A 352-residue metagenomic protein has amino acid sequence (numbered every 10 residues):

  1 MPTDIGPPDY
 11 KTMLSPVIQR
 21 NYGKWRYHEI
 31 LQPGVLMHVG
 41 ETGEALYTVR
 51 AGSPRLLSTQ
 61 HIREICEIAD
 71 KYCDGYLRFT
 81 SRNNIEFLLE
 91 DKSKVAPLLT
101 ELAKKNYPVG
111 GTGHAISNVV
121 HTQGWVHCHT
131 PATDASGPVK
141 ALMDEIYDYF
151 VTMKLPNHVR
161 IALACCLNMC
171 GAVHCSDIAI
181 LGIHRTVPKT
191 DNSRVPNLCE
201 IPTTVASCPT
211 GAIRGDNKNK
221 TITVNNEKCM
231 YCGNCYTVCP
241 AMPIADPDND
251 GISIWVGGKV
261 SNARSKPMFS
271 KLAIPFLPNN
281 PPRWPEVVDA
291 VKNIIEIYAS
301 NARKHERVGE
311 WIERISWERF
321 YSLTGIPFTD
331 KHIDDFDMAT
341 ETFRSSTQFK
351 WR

Functional and structural regions predicted by a protein language model:
P8-P16, N21-L57, V120-G124, S270-F276: Short glycine-/aliphatic-rich beta-strand segments at the starts of folded cytosolic domains
Q19-Y22, Y47-C199, S207, K228 (+1 more regions): Small-residue-enriched alpha-helical segments and adjacent helix-cap loops that form tight helix-helix packing
D74-S81, T112-G113, T152-H158, G215 (+2 more regions): Flexible, glycine/charged-enriched surface loops at secondary-structure junctions
L89, S93-E101, E313-D337: Terminal amphipathic helices with adjacent charged low-complexity linkers/tails
V119-T122, R160-L167, V308-Y321, E341: A glycine-rich phosphate-binding loop feature that marks nucleotide/adenosyl-phosphate handling sites
T203-V224, M230-S253: Iron-sulfur cluster-binding cysteine motifs and their immediate structural context in ferredoxin-like electron-transfer
K259-A302: A hydrophobic, small-residue-rich beta->alpha segment in the mid-to-C-terminal subdomain of diverse proteins
K331-R352: Intrinsic disorder at enzyme termini
